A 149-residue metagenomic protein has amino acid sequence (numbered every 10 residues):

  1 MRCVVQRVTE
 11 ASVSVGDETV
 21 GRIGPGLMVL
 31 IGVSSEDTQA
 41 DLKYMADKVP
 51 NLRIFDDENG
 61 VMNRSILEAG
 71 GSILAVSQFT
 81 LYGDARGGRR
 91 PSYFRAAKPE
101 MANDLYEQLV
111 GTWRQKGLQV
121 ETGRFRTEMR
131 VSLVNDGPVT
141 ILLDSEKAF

Functional and structural regions predicted by a protein language model:
C3-V5, I141: Short beta-strand scaffold segments in enzyme catalytic cores
V5-V13, V33-E36: N-terminal intrinsically disordered, cationic/polar leader segments that include organellar targeting peptides
T9, I73, Q78-L81: Short glycine-enriched loops at secondary-structure junctions
E18-G70, T80-G111, Q115-K116, E121: Compact, glycine-rich, soluble single-domain proteins
M45, V76, V139: Residue-level signal for inorganic ion chemistry
G71-I73, L133-P138: A short, glycine/Asx- and small/polar-enriched loop/turn that sits immediately N-terminal to a beta-strand
A96, D136-F149: Short, low-complexity, polybasic intrinsically disordered segments
E128-S132: Beta-rich nucleic-acid/ligand-interaction surfaces
